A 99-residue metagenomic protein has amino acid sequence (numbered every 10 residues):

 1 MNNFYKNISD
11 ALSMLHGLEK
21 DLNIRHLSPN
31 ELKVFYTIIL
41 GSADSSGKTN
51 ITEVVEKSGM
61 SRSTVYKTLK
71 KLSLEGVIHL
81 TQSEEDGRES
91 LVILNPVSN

Functional and structural regions predicted by a protein language model:
D10-R25: Short, Lys/Arg-enriched N-terminal segment that forms or immediately precedes the first helix of a structured domain
L27-T49: Short helix->loop/beta-hairpin flanking segments within DNA-binding domains
S28-N30, N50, S83-N99: Short, cationic-aromatic polyanion-contact patches
K48-G59: A short alpha-helical element within helix-turn-helix/winged-helix DNA-binding domains across DNA-binding proteins
V54, L69-E75: Basic amphipathic alpha-helical segments that dock to polyanions
S63: Key DNA-contact positions within bacterial/archaeal DNA-binding proteins
S73-S83: A short, conserved structural fragment
